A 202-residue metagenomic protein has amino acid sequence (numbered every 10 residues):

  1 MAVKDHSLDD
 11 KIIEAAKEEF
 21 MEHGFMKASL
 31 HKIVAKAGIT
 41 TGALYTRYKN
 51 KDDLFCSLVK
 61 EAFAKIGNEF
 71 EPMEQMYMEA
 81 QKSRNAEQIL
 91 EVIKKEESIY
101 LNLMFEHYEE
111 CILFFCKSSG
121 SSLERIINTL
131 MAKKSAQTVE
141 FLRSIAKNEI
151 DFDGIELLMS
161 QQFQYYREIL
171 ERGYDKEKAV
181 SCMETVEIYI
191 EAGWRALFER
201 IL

Functional and structural regions predicted by a protein language model:
M1-K4: N-terminal intrinsically disordered/low-complexity leader segments
K11, A15, E19-D53, S57: Helix-turn-helix
K17, E71-E74, M78, F163-Y174: Regular secondary-structure segments
L30, V59-E74: Short, basic, alpha-helical segments at the C-terminal edge of helix-turn-helix-like DNA-binding modules
S57, P72-F105: Hydrophobic alpha-helical connector segments
A80-A86, F114-S121: Short linear capping/connector segments at secondary-structure termini
K95-E106, S119-I145, D153-F163: Amphipathic alpha-helical packing segments from all-alpha helical-bundle domains
E106, A136-E140, I155-L202: C-terminal peripheral helix-coil segments that are non-catalytic and often amphipathic
